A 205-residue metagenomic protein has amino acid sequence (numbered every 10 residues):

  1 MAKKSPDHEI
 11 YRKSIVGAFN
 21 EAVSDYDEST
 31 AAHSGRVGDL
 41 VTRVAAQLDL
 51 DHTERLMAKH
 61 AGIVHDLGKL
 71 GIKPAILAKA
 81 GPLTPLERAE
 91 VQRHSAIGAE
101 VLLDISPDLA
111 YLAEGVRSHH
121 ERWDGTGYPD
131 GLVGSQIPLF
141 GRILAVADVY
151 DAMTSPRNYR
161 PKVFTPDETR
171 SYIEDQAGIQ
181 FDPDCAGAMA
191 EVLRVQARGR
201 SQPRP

Functional and structural regions predicted by a protein language model:
K3-P205: Histidine- and acidic-residue-rich, metal-dependent catalytic cores
